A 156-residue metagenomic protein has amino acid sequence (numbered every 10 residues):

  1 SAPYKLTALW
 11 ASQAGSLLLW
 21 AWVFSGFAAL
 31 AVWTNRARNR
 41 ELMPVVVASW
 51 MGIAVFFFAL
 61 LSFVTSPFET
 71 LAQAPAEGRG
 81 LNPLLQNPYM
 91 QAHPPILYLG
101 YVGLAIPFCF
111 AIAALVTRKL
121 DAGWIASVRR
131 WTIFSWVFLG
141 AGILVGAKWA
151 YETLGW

Functional and structural regions predicted by a protein language model:
S1-W156: Polytopic transmembrane helical bundles with strong interfacial aromatic enrichment
